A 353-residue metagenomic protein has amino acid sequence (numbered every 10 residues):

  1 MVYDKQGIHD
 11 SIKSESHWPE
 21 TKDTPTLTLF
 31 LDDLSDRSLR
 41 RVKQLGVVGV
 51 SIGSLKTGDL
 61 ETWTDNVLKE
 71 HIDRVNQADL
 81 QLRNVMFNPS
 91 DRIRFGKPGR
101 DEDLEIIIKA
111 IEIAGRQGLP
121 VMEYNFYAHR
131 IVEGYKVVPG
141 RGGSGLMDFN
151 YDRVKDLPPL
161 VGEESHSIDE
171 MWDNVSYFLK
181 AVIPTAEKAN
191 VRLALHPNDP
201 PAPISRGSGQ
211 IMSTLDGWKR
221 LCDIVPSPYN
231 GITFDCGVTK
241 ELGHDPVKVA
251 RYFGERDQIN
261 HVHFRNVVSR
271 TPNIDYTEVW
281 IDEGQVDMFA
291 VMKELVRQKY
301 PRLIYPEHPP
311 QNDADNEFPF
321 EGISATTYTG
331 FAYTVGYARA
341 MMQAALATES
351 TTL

Functional and structural regions predicted by a protein language model:
M1, I8, V50, R141-L146 (+2 more regions): Intrinsically disordered, low-complexity regions
V2-D10, H17-L60, V67, R74-A78 (+2 more regions): Ligand-binding pocket scaffold of soluble enzyme catalytic domains
V2-P25, L39-K43, I93-G96, L104-E105 (+6 more regions): Histidine-acidic metal/acid-base catalytic patches
L31-S35, K56, N88, F126-R130 (+4 more regions): Active-site-proximal loop/turn and secondary-structure-junction residues that shape catalytic pockets, frequently
S35, T64, Q285-D287: A diffuse structural propensity rather than consistent per-protein peaks
G49-S51, N84, E123, A194 (+2 more regions): Conserved beta-strand positions in the central sheet of alpha/beta enzyme cores
S51, I168, A194-L195, G207: Short secondary-structure boundary micro-motifs
G53-S176, E187-K188, V238, P301: Structural motif corresponding to the early beta-alpha repeats
